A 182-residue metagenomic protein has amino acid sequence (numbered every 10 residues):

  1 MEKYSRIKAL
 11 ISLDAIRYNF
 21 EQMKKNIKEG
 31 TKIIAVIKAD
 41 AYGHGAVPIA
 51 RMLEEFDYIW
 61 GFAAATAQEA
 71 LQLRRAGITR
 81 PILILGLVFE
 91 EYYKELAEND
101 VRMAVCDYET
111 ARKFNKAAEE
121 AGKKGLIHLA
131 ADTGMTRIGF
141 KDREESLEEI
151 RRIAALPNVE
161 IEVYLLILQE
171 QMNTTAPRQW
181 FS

Functional and structural regions predicted by a protein language model:
M1-R102, Y108, K116: A charged N-terminal "starter" segment
Y4-S5, A39-R51, F56, K116-L126 (+1 more regions): Active-site loop/helix belt of alpha/beta enzymes
E69, A111, Q169: Positions that flank functional sites
R80, V101-M103, G125-I127, T136: Generic beta-strand structural signal
V88, D107-E109, A131-M135: Short, flexible active-site-adjacent loop segments at beta-strand->alpha-helix junctions, enriched in small/polar
R102-R112, D142-E148: Glycine-rich anion/phosphate-binding loops
